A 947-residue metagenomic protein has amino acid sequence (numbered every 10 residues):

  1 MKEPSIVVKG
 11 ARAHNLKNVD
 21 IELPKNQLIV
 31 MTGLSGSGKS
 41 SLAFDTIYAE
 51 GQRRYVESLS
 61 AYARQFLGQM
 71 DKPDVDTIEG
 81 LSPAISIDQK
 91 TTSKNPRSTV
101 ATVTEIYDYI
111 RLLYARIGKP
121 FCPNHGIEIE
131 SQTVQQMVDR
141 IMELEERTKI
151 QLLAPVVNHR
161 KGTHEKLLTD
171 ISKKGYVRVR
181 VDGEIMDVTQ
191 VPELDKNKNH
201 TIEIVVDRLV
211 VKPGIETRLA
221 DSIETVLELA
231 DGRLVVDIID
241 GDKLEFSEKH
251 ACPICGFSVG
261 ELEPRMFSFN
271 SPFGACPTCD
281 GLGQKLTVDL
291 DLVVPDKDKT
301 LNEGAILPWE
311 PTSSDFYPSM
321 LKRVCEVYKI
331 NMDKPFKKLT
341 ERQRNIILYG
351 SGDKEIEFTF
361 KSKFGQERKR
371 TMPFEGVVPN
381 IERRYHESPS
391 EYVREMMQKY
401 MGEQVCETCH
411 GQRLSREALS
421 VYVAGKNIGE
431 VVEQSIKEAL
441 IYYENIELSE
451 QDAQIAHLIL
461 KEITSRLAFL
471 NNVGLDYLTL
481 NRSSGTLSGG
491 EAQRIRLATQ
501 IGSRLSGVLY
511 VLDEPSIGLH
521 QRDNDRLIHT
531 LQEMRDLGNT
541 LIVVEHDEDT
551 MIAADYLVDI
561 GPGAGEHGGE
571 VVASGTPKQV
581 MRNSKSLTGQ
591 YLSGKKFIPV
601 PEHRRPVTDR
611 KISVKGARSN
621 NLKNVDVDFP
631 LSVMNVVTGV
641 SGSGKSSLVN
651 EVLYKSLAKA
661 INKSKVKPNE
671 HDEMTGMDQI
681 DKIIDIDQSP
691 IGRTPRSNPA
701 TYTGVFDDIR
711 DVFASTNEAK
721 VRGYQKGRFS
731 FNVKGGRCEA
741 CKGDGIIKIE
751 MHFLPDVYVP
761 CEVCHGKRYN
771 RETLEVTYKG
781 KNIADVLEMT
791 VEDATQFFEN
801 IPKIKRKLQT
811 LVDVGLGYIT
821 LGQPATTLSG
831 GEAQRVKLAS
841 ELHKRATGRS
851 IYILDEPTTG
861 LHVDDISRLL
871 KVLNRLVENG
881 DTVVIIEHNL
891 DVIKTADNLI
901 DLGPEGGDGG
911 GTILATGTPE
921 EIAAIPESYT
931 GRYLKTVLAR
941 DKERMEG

Functional and structural regions predicted by a protein language model:
M1-G947: Conserved phosphate-binding elements of NTP-dependent enzyme cores
